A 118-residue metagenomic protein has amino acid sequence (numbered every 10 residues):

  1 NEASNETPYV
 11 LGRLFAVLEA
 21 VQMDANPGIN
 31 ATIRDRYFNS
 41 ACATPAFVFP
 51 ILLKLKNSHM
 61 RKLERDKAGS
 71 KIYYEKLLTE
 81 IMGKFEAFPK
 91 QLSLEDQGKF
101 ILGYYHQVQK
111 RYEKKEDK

Functional and structural regions predicted by a protein language model:
N1-K118: Intrinsic-disorder/low-complexity detector
